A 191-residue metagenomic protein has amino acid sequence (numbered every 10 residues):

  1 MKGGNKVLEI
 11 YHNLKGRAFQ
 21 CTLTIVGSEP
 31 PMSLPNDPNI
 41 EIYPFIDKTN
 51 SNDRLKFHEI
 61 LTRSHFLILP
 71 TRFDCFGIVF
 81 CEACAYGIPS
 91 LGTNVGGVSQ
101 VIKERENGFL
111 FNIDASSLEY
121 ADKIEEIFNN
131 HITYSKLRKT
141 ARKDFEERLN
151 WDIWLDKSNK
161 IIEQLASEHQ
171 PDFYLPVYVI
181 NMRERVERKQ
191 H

Functional and structural regions predicted by a protein language model:
M1-N13: A conserved mid-protein helix/loop that constitutes part of the nucleotide-sugar donor-binding site
G27-E59, R63-F66: Nucleotide-activated donor-binding/catalytic signature segment of Leloir-type glycosyltransferases, i.e., the conserved
H58, F76, C81-A85, S99-Q100 (+1 more regions): Short alpha-helical segment that forms part of, or immediately flanks, the ligand-binding pocket in carbohydrate-active
R72: Aromatic "clamp/platform" in nucleotide-sugar-dependent glycosyltransferases that forms part of the donor/acceptor
P89-G92, I102: Short hydrophobic beta-strand element within catalytic cores of glycosyltransferases and related nucleotide-activated
S99-E125, I132: Change "using UDP/GDP/dTDP sugars" to "using nucleotide sugars
E119, E126, T133-R148, W154-K160 (+1 more regions): A short, well-ordered alpha-helix in the C-terminal region of glycosyltransferases
E147, D152-H191: C-terminal amphipathic helix plus adjacent low-complexity, charged tail appended to glycosyltransferase catalytic
